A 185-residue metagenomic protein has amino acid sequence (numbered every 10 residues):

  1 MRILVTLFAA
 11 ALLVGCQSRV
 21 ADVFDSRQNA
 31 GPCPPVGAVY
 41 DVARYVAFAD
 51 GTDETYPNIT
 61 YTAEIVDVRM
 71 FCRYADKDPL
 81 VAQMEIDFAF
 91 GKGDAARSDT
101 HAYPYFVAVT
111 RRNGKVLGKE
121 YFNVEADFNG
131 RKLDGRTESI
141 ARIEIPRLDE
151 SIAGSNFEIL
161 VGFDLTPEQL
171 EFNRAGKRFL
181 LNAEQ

Functional and structural regions predicted by a protein language model:
M1-A9: Sec-dependent signal peptide recognition, specifically the positively charged N-region followed immediately by
L12-G15: C-terminal motif of bacterial Sec signal peptides marking the signal peptidase cleavage site
Q17-V20: Bacterial signal peptide processing site
F24-G51: Post-signal peptide N-terminal segment of mature Sec-exported envelope proteins
E54-K77: Low-complexity, acidic Ser/Thr/Pro/Gly-rich terminal tails and inter-domain linkers that flank the onset of structured
Y74-K119: Mid-length scaffold segments of soluble, non-membrane domains
Y103-T110, S155-E168: Internal, hydrophobic beta-strand segments that form the core of beta-sheet-rich folds
V124-F157: Short, solvent-exposed, Trp/other aromatic-anchored flexible loops in extracytoplasmic proteins
